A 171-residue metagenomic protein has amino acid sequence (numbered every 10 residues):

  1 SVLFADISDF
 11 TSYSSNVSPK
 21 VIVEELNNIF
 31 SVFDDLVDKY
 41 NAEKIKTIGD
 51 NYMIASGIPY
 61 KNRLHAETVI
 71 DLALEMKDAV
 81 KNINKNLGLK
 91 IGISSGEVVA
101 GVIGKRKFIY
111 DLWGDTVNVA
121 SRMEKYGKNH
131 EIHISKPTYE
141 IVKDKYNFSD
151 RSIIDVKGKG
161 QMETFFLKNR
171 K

Functional and structural regions predicted by a protein language model:
S1-D71: Catalytic NTP-binding/metal-coordinating core of nucleotidyl cyclase/transferase enzymes
Y40-N41, I45-I48, D78-G92, I153-V156: Catalytic core regions of nucleotide second-messenger enzymes
A55-G57, N86-G101: A short glycine-enriched loop-to-beta-strand structural element that forms part of the catalytic core of nucleotide
V98-A100, Y126-K171: Cytosolic regulatory/linker segments at or just downstream of nucleotide-handling modules in signal-transduction
I103-G114: Short, surface-exposed loop/helix-turn segments at secondary-structure junctions that function as lids/hinges flanking
N118: Key residue(s) within conserved catalytic/signature motifs
M123: ATP phosphate-binding glycine-rich loop and adjacent ATP-lid/helix-beta elements within ATP-binding kinase/ATPase
